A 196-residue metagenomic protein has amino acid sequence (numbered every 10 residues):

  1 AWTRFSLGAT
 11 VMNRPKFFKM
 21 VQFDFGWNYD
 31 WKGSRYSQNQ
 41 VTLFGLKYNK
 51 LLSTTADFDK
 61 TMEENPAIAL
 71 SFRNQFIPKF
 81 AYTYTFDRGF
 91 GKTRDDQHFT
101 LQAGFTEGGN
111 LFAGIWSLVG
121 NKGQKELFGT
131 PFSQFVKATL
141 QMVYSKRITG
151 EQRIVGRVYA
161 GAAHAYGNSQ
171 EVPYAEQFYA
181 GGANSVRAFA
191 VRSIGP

Functional and structural regions predicted by a protein language model:
A1, V21-G33, L140-M142, Y174-A180: Feature captures outer-membrane beta-barrel proteins of Gram-negative bacteria and organelles
T3-F5, V21-W27, P78-Y82, L101: One face of beta-strands
G8-M12, G26-K32, T83-D87, V143-S145: Transmembrane beta-barrel domains of outer membrane proteins
M12-R14, F18: Extended non-catalytic domains of envelope/secretory-pathway proteins
F18-M20, S37-Q38, Y84: Long, compositionally biased non-active-site segments enriched in small/hydrophobic residues and glycine
Q40-P196: C-terminal outer-membrane beta-barrel translocator/porin domains of Gram-negative envelope proteins and their
